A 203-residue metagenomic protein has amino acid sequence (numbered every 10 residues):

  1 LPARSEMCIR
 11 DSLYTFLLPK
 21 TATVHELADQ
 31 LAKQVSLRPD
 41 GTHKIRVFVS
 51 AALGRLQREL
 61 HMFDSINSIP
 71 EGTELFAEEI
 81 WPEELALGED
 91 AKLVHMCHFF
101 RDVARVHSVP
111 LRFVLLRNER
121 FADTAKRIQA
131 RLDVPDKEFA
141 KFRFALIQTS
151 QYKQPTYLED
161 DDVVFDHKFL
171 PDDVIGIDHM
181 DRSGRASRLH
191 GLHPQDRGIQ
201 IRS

Functional and structural regions predicted by a protein language model:
L1-A3, M7-I9: Short, small-residue-biased leader/transition segments that mark boundaries at the very start of proteins
R4-S5, R58-H98, R185-G191: Charged, low-complexity intrinsically disordered regulatory segments in eukaryotic signaling
S5, L17, K33-Q34, H95-V106 (+3 more regions): Cys/His-rich compact domains and repeats that use clustered cysteines and histidines to build disulfide
R10-D29, A104-K126, A130, Y152 (+1 more regions): Short, contiguous acidic and Ser/Thr-rich linear segments
T15-L17, R46-F48, F76, H95 (+3 more regions): Beta-strand cores of modular interaction/reader domains in eukaryotic scaffold and signaling proteins, especially PDZ
A22, V49-A51, F99-F100, L115 (+4 more regions): Structural signature for extended repeat/solenoid scaffolds and their inter-repeat hinge/linker regions, spanning
A28-L56, A125-K153: Short loop-to-beta-strand transition segments
A52-W81, S150-M180: Eukaryotic mixed-charge, acidic/polar low-complexity intrinsically disordered regions
